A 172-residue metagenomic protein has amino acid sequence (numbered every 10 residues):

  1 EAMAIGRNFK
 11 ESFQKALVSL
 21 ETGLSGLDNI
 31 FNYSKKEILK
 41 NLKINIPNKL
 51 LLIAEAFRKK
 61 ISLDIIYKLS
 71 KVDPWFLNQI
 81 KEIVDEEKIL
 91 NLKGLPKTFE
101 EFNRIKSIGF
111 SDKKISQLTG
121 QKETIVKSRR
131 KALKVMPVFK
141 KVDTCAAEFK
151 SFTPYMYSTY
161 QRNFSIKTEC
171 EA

Functional and structural regions predicted by a protein language model:
E1-A172: ATP-dependent carboxylate/acyl-activation modules
